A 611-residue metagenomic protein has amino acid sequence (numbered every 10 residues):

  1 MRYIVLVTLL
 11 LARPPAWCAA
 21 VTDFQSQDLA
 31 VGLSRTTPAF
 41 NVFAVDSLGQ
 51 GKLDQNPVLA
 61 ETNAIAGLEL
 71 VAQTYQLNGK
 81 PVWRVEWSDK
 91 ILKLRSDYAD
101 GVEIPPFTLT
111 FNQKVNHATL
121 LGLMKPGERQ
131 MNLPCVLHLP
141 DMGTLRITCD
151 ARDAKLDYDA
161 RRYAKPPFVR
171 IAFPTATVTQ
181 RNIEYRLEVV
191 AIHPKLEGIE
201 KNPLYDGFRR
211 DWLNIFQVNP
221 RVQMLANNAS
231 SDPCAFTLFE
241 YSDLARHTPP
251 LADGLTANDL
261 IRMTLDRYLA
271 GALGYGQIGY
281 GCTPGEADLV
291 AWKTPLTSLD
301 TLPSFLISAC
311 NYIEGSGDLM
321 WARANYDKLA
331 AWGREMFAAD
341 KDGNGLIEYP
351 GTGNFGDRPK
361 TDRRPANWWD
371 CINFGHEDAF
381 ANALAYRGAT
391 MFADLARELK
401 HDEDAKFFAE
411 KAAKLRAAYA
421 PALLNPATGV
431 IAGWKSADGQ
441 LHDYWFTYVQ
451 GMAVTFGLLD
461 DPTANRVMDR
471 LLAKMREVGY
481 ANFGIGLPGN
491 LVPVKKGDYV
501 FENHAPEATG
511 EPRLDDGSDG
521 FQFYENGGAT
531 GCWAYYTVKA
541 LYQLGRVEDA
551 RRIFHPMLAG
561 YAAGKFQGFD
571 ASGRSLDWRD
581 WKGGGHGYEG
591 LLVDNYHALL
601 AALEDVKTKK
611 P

Functional and structural regions predicted by a protein language model:
I4-R13: Bacterial N-terminal signal peptides
A19-T22, A151, Y158, F173 (+6 more regions): Low-complexity, Ser/Thr/Pro/Gly-enriched N-terminal "stalk/linker" regions
A20, Q76, V82-D157: Polysaccharide-binding surfaces and accessory modules of carbohydrate-active proteins
A20-R84, T110, V115, T119 (+1 more regions): Acidic-aromatic substrate-binding/catalytic surfaces of carbohydrate-active enzymes
P203-W212, G254-G279, E314-A379, E403 (+4 more regions): Active-site acid/base region of carbohydrate-active enzymes
S231-G351, D378-Y386, T530-V538, V547-A550 (+2 more regions): Aromatic-rich carbohydrate-recognition surfaces in CAZymes
T237-D243, H247-L251, L255, D259 (+12 more regions): Active-site core of glycosidic bond-cleaving carbohydrate-active enzymes
G279-L296, F355-E377, D438, D515-G517 (+1 more regions): Acidic/His metal-coordination segments adjacent to aromatic residues that form catalytic metal sites in metalloenzymes
